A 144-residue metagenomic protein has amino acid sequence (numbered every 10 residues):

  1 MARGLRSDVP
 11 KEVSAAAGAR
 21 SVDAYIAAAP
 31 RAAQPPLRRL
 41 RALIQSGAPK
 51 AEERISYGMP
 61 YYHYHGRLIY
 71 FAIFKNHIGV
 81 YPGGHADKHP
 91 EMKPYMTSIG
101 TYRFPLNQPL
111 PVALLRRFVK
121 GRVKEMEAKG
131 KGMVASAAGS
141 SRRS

Functional and structural regions predicted by a protein language model:
M1-S144: Charge-dense, helix-prone N-terminal extensions
